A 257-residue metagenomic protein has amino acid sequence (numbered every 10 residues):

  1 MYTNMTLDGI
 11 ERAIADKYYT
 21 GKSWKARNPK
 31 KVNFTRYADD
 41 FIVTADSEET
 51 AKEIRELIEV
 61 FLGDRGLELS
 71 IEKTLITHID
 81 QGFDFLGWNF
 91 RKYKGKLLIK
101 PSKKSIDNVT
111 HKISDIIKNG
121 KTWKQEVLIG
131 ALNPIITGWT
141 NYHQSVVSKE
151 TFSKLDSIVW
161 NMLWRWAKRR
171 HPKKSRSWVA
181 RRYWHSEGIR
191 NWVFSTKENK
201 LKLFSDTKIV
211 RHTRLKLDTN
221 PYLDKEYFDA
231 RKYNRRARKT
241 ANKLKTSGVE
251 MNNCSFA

Functional and structural regions predicted by a protein language model:
M1-A257: Non-catalytic terminal/accessory segments
